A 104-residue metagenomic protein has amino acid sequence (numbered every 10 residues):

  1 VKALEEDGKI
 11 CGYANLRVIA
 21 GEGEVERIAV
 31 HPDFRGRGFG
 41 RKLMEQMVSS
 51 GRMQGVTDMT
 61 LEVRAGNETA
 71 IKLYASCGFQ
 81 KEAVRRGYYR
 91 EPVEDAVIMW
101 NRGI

Functional and structural regions predicted by a protein language model:
V1-D33, R41-Q46, S50-Q54, R102-I104: Acetyl-CoA-dependent GNAT
H31-R37, A65-N67: Active-site acidic-Proline motif in GNAT/NAT acetyltransferases
R37-G38, V93: Non-catalytic, surface-exposed connector residues within folded enzymatic/regulatory domains
G38, K42, Q46, E68-K72: Alpha-helical macromolecular-interaction surfaces
Q46-M47, R85-Y88: Hydrophobic, well-ordered secondary-structure scaffolds
T57-T60, R64-I71, C77, G87-I104: C-terminal "cap" of GNAT-fold acetyltransferases
K81-A83: A secondary-structure capping/hinge motif
